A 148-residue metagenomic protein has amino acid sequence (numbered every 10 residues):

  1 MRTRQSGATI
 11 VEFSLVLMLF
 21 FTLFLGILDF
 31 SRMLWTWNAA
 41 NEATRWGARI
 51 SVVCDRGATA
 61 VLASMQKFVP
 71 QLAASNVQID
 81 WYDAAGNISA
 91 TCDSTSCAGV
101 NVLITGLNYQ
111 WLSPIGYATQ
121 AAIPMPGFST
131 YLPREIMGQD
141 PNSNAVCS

Functional and structural regions predicted by a protein language model:
M1-S64: Alpha-helical assembly-interface signal, strongest on the long, hydrophobic N-terminal helix that forms
R45-S148: Short, conserved structural patches
